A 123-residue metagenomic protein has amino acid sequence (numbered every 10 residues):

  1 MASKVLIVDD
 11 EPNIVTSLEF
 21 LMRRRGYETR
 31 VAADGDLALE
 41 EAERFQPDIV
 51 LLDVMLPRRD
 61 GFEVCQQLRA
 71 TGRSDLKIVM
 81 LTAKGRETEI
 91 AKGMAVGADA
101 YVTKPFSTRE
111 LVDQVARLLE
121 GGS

Functional and structural regions predicted by a protein language model:
E11, E28, V54-M55, K84: The short loop immediately C-terminal to the conserved phospho-acceptor aspartate in CheY-like receiver
V15, P57, T71, R86 (+1 more regions): The feature encodes the CheY-like receiver
E19, E63, G85-A100, D113: Alpha4 helix (beta4-alpha4-beta5 surface) of REC/receiver domains from two-component response regulators
G26-A33, E41: Short hydrophobic/Thr-rich beta-strand motif most characteristic of the beta2 strand and flanking loop of CheY-like
D34-L37, D60-V64: Acidic catalytic/metal-coordinating carboxylates
F45-L51, L56: Active-site beta3 strand of CheY-like receiver
F106-A116: C-terminal output helix
